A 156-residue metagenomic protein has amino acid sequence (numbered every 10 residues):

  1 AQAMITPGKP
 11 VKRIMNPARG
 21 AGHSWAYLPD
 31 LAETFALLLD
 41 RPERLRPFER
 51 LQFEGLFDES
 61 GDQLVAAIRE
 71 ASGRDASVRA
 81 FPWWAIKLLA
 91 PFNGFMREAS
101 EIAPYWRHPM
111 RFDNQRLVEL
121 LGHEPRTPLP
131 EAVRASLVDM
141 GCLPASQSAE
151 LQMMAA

Functional and structural regions predicted by a protein language model:
A1-A26, D30, T34-L37, R46: A conserved pocket-lining segment of Rossmann-fold NAD(P)-dependent short-chain dehydrogenase/reductase
G20-G22, E101-P104: Active-site rim elements
H23-P29, E59, F112, T127: Residue-level signal for the nucleotide or nucleotide-sugar donor/cofactor binding architecture
T34-E101, N114, P128, V133-A156: Mid/C-terminal beta-alpha module of Rossmann-like enzyme folds, strongest in SDR-family dehydrogenases/epimerases
W106-F112: Short glycine/proline-rich, acidic loop/turn segments that cap or connect secondary-structure elements
